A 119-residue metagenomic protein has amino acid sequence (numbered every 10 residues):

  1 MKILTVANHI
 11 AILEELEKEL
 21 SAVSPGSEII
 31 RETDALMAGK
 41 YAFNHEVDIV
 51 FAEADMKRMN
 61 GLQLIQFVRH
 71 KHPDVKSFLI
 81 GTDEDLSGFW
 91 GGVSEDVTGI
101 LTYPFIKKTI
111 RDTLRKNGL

Functional and structural regions predicted by a protein language model:
M1-I12, L16-E17, V50: Conserved acidic segment of CheY-like receiver
I10-I30: Two-component/phosphorelay signaling modules centered on CheY-like receiver
R31-I49: Acidic, metal-coordinating helix/loop segments flanking the phosphotransfer/catalytic sites of two-component signaling
D34, N60-Q63: Acidic catalytic/metal-coordinating carboxylates
K40, L62-P73: Short amphipathic alpha-helix used as the core "switch/output" element in two-component signaling
K57: The feature encodes the CheY-like receiver
D83-G99: Alpha4 helix (beta4-alpha4-beta5 surface) of REC/receiver domains from two-component response regulators
F105-L114: C-terminal output helix
